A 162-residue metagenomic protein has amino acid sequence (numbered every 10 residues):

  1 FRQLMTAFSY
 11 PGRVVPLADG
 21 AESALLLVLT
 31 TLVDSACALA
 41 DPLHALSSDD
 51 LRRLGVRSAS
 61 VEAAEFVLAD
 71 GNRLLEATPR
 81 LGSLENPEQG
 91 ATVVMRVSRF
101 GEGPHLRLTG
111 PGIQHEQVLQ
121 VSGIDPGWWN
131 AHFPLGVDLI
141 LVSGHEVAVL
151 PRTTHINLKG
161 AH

Functional and structural regions predicted by a protein language model:
F1-A38, P42-S48, R52, G160-H162: N-terminal, charge-rich interaction modules
A36-C37, H44-H162: Internal, well-folded beta-alpha domain core
